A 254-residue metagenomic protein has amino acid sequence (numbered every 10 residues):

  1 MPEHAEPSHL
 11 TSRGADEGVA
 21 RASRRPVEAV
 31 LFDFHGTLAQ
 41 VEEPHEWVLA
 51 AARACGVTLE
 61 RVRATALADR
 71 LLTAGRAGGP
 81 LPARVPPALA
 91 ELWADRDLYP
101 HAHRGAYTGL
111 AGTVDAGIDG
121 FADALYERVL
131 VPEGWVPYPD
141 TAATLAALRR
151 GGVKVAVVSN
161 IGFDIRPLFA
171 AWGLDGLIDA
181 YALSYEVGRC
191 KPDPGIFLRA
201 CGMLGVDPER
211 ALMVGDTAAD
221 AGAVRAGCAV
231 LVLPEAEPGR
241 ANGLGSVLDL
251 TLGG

Functional and structural regions predicted by a protein language model:
M1-F32, I118-G120, A142, A146-R149 (+1 more regions): Asp-based, Mg2+/Mn2+-dependent phosphohydrolase catalytic module
R24-P139: N-terminal helical cap/lid subdomain that shapes the substrate entry/recognition surface in HAD-like hydrolases
